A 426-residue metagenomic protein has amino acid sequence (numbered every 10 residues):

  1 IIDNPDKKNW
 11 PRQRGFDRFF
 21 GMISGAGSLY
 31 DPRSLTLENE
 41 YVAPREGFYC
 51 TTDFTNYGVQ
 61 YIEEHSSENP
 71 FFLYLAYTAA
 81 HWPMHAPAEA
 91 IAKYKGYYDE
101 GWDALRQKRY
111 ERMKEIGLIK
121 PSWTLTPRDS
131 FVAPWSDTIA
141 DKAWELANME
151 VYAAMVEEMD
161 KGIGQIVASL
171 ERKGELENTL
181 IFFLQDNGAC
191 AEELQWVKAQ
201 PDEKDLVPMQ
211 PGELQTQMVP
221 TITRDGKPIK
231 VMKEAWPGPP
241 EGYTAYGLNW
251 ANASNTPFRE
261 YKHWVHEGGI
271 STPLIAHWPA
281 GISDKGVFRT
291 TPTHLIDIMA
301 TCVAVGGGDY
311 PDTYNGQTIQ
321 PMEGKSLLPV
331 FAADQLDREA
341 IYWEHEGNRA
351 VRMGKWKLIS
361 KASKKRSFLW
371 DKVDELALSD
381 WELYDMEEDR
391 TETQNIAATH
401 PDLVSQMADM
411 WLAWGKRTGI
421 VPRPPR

Functional and structural regions predicted by a protein language model:
I1-E100, A104, K108, K114 (+2 more regions): Formylglycine-dependent
I1-K7, M22-S28, L73-H85, T124-A133 (+7 more regions): Short, solvent-exposed turn/loop segments enriched in Gly/Ser/Thr/Pro and often Arg
I2-N9, S28-L35, Y74, P83-I91 (+9 more regions): Short, solvent-exposed loop/turn and secondary-structure capping segments
P5, N9-R12, D17-R18, M22-I23 (+4 more regions): C-terminal cap/loop subdomain of S1 sulfatases and analogous C-terminal strand-loop tails that border
E40-C50, Y57-H65, L75, A88 (+8 more regions): C-terminal accessory region downstream of the catalytic core in glycan-modifying enzymes
T55-E63, A92, G96-K120, D141-T179 (+3 more regions): A long, amphipathic alpha-helix that forms part of the scaffold/cap immediately adjacent to metal-dependent active
G58, F71-Y77, V156-M159, I163-I166 (+5 more regions): Beta-strand elements within well-structured catalytic alpha/beta cores of enzymes that handle phosphate/sulfate esters
A80-M84, K108-K120, T126-T138, E192 (+3 more regions): Extended catalytic-interface subdomain
